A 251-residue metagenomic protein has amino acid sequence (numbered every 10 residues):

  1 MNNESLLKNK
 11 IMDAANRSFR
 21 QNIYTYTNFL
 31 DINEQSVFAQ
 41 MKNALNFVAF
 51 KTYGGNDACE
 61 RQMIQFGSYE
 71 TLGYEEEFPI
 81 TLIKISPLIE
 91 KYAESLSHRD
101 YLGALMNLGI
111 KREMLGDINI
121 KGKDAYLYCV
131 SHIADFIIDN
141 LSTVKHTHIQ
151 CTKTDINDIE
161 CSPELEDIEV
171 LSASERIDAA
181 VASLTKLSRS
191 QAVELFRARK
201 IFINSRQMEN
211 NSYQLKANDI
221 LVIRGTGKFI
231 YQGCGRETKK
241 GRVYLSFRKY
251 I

Functional and structural regions predicted by a protein language model:
M1-D178, L184, Q207, G227-I251: Ferredoxin-like alpha/beta domains used as RNA- or RNAP-binding modules
L171-A217, C234: A basic, amphipathic helix-loop patch mediating RNA/tRNA/ribosome contacts
D219-I220, F229: Short histidine
